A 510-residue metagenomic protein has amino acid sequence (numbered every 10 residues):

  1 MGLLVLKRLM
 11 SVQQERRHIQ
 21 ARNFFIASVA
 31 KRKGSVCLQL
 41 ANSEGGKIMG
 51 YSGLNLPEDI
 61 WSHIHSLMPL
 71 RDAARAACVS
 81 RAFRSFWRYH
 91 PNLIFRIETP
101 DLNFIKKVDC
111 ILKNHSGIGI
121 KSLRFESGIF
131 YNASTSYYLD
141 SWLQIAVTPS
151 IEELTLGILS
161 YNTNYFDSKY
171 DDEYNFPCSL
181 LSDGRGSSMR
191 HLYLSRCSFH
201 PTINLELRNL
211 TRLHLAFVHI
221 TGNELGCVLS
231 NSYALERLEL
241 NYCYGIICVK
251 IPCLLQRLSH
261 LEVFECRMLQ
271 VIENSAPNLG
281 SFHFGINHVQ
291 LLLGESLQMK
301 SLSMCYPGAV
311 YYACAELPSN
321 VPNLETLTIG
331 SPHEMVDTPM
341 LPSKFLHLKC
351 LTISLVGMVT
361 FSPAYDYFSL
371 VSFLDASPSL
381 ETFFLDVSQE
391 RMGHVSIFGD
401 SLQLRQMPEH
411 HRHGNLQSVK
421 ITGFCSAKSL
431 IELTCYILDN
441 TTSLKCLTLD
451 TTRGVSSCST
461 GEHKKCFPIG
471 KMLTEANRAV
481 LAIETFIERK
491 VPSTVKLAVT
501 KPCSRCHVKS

Functional and structural regions predicted by a protein language model:
G2, K7, Q39-I247, P252: Leucine-rich repeat
G2-K47, Y165, E381, R391-L402 (+2 more regions): C-terminal capping region of solenoid repeat domains
L67, R75, E98-D109, N114 (+10 more regions): Leucine-rich repeat
L93-R96, K121-E126, E152-G157, R190-L192 (+12 more regions): Conserved hydrophobic beta-strand positions in leucine-rich repeat
Q144-I145, D167-G186, N204-L210, G226-Y233 (+10 more regions): A structural signal for leucine-rich repeat
L291-Y306, G414, G423, N440-L444 (+1 more regions): Leucine-rich repeat domain C-terminal region
P322-F361, F373-P378: Eukaryotic tandem repeat interaction scaffolds
